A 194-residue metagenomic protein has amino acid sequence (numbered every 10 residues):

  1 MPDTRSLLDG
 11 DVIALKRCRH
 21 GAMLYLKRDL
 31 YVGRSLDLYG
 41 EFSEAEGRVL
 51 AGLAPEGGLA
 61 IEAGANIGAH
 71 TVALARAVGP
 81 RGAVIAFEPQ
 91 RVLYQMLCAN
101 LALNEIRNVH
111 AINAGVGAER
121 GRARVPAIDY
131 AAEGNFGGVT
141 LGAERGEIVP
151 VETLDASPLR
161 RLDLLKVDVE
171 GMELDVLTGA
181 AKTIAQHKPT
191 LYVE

Functional and structural regions predicted by a protein language model:
M1-E194: Phosphate/nucleotide-binding beta-alpha loop and adjacent structural elements of enzyme active sites
